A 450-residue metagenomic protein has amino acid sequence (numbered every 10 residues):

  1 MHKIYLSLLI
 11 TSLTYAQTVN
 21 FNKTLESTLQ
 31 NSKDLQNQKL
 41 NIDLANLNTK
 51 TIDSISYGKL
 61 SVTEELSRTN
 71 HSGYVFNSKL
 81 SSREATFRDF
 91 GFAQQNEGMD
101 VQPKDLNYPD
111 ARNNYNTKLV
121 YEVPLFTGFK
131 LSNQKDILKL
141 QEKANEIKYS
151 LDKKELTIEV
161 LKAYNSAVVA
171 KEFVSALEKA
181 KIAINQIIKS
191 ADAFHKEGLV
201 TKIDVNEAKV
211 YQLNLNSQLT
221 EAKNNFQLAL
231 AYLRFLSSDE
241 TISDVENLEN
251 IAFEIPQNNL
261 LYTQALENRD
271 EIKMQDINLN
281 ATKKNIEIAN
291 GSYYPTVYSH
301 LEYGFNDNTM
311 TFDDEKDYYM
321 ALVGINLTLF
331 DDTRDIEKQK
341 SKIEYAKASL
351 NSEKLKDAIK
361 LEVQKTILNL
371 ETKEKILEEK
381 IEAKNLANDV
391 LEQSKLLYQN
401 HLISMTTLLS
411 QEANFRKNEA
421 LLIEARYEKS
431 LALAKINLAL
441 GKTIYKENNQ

Functional and structural regions predicted by a protein language model:
I4-L13: Sec-dependent N-terminal signal peptides
A16-G73, L125, L199, S237-K283 (+4 more regions): Bacterial Sec-pathway N-terminal export signals of envelope proteins
V19-K23, L47-T49, Y149-L266, T366-N369 (+3 more regions): Periplasmic alpha-helical coiled-coil/stalk elements that build and connect Gram-negative outer-membrane
L25, S61, N70-Y74, S78-S81 (+1 more regions): Acidic, low-complexity, intrinsically disordered peripheral segments
Q36, K59-Y74, D105-R112, E122-L151 (+4 more regions): Small/polar (Gly/Ser/Thr/Ala-rich) solvent-exposed segments that form structured loops/beta-strands/short helices used
N37-I52, D152, L156-S175, A193 (+5 more regions): Amphipathic alpha-helical coiled-coil segments
H71-Y108, N113: A subset of solvent-exposed loop/turn segments in beta-rich extracellular surface proteins, enriched in glycine
Y115-Y121, L261, Y319-I325: Hydrophobic, lipid-facing positions within transmembrane beta-strands of outer-membrane proteins
